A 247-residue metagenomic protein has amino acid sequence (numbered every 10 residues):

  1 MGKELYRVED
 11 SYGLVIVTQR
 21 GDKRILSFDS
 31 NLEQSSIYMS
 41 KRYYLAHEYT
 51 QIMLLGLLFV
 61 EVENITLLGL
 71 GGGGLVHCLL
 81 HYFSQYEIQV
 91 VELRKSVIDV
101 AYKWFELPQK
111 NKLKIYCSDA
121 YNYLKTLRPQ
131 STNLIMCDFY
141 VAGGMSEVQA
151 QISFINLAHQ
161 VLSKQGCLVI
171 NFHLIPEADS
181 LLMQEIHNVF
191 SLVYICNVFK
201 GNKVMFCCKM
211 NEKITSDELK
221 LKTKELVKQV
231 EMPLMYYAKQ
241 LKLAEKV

Functional and structural regions predicted by a protein language model:
M1-I25, E33-S40, L57, K203-V247: SAM/dcSAM-binding transferase cores
V8, I115-S118, N188: Short gly/ser/thr-rich secondary-structure transition/capping motifs
F28: S-adenosyl-L-methionine
N31-S35, Y140-G143, L168: A short, flexible beta-alpha/helix-coil linker loop
L45, T50-V161: The AdoMet/dcAdoMet-binding core of the Class I SAM-like
G69, I88, Q130, K164-Q165 (+2 more regions): N-terminal secretory/membrane-targeting helices
Q85-E87, K110-K112, Q165, F190-L192 (+1 more regions): A generic structural signal for alpha->beta connector loops
I152-S216: C-terminal substrate-binding/active-site "lid" region of AdoMet-derived donor-dependent transferases
